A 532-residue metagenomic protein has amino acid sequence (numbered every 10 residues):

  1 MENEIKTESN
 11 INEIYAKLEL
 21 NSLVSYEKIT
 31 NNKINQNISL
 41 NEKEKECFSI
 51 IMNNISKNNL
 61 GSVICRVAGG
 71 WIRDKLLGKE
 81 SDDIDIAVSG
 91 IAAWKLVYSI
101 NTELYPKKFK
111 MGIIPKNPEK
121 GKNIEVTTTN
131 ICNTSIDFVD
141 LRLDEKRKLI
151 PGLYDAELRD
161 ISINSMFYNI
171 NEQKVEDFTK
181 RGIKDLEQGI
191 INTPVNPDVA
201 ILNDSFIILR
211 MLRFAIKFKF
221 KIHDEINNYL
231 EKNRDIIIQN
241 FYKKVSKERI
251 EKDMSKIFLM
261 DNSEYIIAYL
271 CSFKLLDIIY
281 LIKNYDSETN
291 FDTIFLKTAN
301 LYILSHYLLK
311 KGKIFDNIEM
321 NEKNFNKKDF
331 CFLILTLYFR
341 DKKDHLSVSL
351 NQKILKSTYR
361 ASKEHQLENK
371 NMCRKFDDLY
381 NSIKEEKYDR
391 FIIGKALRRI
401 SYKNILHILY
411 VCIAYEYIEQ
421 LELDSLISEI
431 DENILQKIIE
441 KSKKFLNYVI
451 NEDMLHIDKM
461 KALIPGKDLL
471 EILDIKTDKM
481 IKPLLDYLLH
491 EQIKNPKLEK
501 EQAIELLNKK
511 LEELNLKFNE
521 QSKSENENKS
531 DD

Functional and structural regions predicted by a protein language model:
M1-D532: Catalytic cores of the polymerase beta-like nucleotidyltransferase superfamily and closely associated nucleotide
